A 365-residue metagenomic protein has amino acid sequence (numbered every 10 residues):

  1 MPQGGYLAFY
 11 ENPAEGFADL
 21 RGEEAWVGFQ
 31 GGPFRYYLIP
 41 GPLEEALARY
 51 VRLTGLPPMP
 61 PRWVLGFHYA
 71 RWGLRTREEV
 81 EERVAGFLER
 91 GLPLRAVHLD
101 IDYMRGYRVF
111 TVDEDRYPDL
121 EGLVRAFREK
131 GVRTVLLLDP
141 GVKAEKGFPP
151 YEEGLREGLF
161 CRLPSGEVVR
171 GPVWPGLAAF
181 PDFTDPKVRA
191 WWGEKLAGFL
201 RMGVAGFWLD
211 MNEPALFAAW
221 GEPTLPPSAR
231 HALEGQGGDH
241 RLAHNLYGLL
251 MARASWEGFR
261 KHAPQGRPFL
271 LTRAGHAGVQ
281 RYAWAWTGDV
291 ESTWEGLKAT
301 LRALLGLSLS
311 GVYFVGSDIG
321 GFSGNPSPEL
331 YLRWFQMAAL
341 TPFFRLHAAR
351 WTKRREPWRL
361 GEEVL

Functional and structural regions predicted by a protein language model:
M1-L365: Catalytic-domain carbohydrate-binding cleft regions of carbohydrate-active enzymes
